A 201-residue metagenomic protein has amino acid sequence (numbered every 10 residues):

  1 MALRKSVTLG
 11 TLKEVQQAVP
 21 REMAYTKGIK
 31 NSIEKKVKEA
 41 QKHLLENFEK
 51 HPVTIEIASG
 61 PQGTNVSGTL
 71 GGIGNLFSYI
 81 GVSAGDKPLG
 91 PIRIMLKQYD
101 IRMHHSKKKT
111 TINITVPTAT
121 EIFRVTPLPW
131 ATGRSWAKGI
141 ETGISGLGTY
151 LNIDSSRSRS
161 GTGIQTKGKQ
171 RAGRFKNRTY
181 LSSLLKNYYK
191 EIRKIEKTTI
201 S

Functional and structural regions predicted by a protein language model:
M1-S201: Short, Lys/Arg-rich flexible segments
